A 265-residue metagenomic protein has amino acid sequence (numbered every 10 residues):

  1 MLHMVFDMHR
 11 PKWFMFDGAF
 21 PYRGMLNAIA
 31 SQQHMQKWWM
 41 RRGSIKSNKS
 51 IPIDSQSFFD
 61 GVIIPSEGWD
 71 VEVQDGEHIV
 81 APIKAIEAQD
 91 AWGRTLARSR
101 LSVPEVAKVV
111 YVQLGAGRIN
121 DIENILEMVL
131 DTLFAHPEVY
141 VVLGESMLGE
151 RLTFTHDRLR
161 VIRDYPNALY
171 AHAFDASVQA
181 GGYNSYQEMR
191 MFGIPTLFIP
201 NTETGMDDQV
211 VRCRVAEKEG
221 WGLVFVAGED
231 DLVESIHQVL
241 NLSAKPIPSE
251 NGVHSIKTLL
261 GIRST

Functional and structural regions predicted by a protein language model:
M1-V73: Active-site and donor-binding regions of nucleotide-sugar-utilizing enzymes
R41-G43, N48-K49, D54-A116: A nucleotide-sugar donor-handling region in carbohydrate enzymes
R42-I45, G68-W69, K84-A85, D164-N167 (+2 more regions): Short, acidic/turn-prone active-site loops that include or flank metal/cofactor- and phosphate-binding residues
K49-I51, D70-V71, G149-R151, S185 (+1 more regions): Short, glycine/polar-rich helix-capping loops at beta-to-alpha or helix-loop-helix junctions that flank or form
T95-A176: Donor-nucleotide binding loops and adjacent catalytic segments primarily of GT-B fold Leloir glycosyltransferases
P166-Q209: A donor-sugar binding/catalytic signature common to diverse glycosyltransferases and related nucleotide-sugar
M191, P195-H237: Nucleotide-sugar donor-binding patch of glycosyltransferase catalytic domains
V233-N241, K245-T265: C-terminal alpha-helical cap of glycosyltransferases
